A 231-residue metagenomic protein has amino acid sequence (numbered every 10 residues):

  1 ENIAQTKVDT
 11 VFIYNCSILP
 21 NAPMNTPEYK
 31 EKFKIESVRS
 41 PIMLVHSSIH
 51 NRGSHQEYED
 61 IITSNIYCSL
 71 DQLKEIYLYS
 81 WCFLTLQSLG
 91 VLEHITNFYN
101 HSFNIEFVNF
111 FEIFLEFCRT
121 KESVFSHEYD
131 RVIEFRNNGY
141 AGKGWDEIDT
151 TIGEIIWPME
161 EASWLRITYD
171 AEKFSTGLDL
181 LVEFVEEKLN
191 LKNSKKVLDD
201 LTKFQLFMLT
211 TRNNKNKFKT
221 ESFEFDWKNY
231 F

Functional and structural regions predicted by a protein language model:
E1-E112, F218-F231: A structural motif corresponding to the C-terminal lobe/cap of the Radical SAM core domain
K32, F110-F114, T120, E128 (+7 more regions): Generic signature of intrinsically disordered, low-complexity segments enriched in small/polar residues
N65, D71, L78-S88, I95-H101 (+3 more regions): Extended alpha-helical scaffolding regions
E75, H94, N109-I113, V124-H127 (+5 more regions): Exposed alpha-helical structural elements
F83-G90, H94, C118-F125, G139 (+4 more regions): Short secondary-structure junctions and interdomain/linker hinges
E116-I156: Acidic catalytic cores of enzymes that act on phosphate-bearing nucleotides/polynucleotides
T151-F231: Charge-dense, extended regions
